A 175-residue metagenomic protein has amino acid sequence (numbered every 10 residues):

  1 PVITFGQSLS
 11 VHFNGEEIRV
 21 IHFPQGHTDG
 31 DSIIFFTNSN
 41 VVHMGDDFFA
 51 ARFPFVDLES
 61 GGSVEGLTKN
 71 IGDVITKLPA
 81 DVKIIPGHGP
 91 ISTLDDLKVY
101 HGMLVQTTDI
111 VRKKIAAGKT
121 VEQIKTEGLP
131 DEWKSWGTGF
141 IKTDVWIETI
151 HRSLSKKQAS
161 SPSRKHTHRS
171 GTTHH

Functional and structural regions predicted by a protein language model:
V2-Q7: Short acidic-hydrophobic, aromatic-tinged amphipathic segments that line or gate anion-handling sites
S10, E17, H22-Q25, D29-Q106: Metallo-beta-lactamase
T76-K77, D81, I91-H175: Accessory terminal helices/loops
